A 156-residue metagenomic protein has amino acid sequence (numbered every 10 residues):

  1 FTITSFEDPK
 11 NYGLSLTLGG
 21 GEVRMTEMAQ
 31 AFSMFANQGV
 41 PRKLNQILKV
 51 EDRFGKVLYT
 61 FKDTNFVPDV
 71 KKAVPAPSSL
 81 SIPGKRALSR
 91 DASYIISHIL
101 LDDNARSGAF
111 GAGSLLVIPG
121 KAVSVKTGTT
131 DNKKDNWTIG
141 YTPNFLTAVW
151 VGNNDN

Functional and structural regions predicted by a protein language model:
F1-A29: Mid-domain, small-residue-enriched loop/turn segments at the edges of structured enzyme/sensor domains
E22-N156: A penicillin-recognizing enzyme superfamily signal
